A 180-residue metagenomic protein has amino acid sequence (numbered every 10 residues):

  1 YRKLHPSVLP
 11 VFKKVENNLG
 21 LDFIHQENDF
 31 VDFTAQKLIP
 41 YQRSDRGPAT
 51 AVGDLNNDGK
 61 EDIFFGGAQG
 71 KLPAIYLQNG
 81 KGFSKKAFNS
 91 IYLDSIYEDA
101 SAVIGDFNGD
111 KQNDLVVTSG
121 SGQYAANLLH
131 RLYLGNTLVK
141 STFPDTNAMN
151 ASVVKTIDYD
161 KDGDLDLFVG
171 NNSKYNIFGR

Functional and structural regions predicted by a protein language model:
Y1-R180: Beta-propeller-forming repeat regions
